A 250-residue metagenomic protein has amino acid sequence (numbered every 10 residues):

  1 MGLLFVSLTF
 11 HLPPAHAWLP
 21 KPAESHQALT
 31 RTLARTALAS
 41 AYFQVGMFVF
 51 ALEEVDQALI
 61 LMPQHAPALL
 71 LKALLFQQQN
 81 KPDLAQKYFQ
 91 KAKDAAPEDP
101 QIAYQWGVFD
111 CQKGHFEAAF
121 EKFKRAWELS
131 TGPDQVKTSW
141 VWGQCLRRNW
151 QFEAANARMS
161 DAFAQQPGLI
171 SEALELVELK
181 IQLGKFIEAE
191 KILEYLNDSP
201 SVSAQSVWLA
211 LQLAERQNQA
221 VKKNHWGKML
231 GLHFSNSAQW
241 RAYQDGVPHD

Functional and structural regions predicted by a protein language model:
L12-M62, Y243-Q244, P248-D250: N-terminal leader/linker segments that initiate helical-solenoid repeat arrays
P22-A23, P200-D250: Terminal, low-structured helical/coil segments at or just beyond the last alpha-helical repeat
Q27, L61, D94-A96, L129-T131 (+3 more regions): Structural marker of alpha-solenoid helical repeat scaffolds
R31, H65, D99, P133-Q135 (+3 more regions): Residue-level recognition of tetratricopeptide repeat
Q44-V45, Q78-Q79, Q112-K113, Q144-N149 (+3 more regions): Register position in tetratricopeptide repeats
A68, I102, V136-T138, E172 (+2 more regions): TPR alpha-solenoid repeat register
